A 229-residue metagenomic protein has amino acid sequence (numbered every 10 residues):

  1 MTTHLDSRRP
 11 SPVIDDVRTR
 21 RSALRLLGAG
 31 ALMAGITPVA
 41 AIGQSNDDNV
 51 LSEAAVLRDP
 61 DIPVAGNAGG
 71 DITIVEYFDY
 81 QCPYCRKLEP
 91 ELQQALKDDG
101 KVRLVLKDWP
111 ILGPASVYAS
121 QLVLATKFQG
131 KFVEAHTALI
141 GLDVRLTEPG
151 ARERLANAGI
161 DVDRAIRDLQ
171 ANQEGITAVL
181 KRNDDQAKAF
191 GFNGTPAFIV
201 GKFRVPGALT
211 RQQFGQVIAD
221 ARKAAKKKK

Functional and structural regions predicted by a protein language model:
M1-S22, A29-A34: N-terminal secretory signal peptides
G35-A40: C-terminal segment of classical bacterial N-terminal signal peptides
Q44-V64: N-terminal "domain-start" segment that seeds a small globular fold
A68-Q81: Short active-site neighborhood of thiol/selenol oxidoreductases, capturing the structured segment around
T73-E76, R103-K107, A197-I199: Soluble periplasmic/extracytoplasmic beta-strand elements of cell-envelope proteins
Y80-P90: Conserved redox-active cysteine motifs that mediate thiol-disulfide chemistry, especially di-cysteine Cys-X(1-2)-Cys
E89-D108: Conserved helix-turn-beta segment immediately C-terminal to the redox Cys motif in thioredoxin-like folds
P110-T195, I199-K228: Cysteine-centric redox/oxidoreductase cores and disulfide-bonded domains
